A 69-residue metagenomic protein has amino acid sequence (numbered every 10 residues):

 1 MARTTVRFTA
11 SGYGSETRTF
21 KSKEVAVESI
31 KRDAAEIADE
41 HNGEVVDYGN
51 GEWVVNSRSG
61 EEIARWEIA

Functional and structural regions predicted by a protein language model:
M1-S15: Short aromatic-glycine-(Arg/Gly/Cys) micro-motifs in beta-strand/loop hairpins
R3, E16, S29, W66-I68: A broadly tuned "polar low-complexity/structure-edge" signature
G12-V25: A short, exposed loop/beta-hairpin motif centered on an aromatic-Gly-Thr core
E16-R18, D33, E52: Polar/charged side chains located within well-ordered beta-strands of beta-rich proteins
S22-G43: A short, charged, amphipathic alpha-helix used as a generic interaction element across diverse proteins
E36-A69: Short, mixed-charge low-complexity intrinsically disordered segments
